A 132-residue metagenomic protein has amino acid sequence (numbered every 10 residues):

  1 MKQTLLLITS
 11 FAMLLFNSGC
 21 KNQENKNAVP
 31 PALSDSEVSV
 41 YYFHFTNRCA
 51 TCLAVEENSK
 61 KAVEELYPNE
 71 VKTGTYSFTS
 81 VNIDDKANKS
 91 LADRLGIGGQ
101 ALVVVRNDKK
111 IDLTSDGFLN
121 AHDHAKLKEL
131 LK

Functional and structural regions predicted by a protein language model:
M1-T4: Positively charged n-region of N-terminal signal peptides that target proteins for export
C20-Q23: Bacterial signal peptide processing site
S34-E65: Local sequence-structure signature of Cys/Sec-based thiol-disulfide redox active-site neighborhoods
E64-G74: Signal peptide-proximal N-terminal region of secreted/periplasmic/extracellular or secretory-lumen proteins
K72-K86: Thiol-based oxidoreductase modules, predominantly thioredoxin-like and allied folds used for disulfide exchange
A92-R106: Structural micro-motif
V104-K132: Non-catalytic, surface beta->alpha helical segment in thiol-disulfide oxidoreductase systems
